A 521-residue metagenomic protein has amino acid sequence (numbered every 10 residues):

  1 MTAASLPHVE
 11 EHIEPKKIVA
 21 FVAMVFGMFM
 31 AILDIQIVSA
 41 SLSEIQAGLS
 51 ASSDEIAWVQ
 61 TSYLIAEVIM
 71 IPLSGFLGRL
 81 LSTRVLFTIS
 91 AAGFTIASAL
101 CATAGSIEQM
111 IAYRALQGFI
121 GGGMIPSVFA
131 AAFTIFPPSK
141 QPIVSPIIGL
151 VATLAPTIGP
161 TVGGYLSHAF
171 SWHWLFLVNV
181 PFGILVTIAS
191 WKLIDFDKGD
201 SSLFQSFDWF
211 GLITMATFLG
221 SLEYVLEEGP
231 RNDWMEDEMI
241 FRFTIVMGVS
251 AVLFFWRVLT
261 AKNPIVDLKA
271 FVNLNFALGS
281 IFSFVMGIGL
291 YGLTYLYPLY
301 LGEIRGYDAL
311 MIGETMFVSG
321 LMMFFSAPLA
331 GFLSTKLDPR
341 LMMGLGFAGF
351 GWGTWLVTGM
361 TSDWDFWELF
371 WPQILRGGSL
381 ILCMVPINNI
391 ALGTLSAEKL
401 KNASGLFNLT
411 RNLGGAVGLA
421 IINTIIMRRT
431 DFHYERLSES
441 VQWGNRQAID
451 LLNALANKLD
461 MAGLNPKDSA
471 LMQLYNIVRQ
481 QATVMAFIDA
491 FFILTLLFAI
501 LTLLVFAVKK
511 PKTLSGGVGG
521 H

Functional and structural regions predicted by a protein language model:
T2-L6, E10, S41, E55 (+3 more regions): Hydrophobic transmembrane architecture of multi-pass small-molecule transporters
P15-G75, R79-F87, S98, E108-A112 (+8 more regions): Transmembrane core module of solute transporters
A40, P72-L73, S127, T157 (+7 more regions): Residue-level hotspots within transmembrane alpha-helices of multi-pass secondary transporters
A99-T103, T187-K192, V252-W256, W355-T358 (+4 more regions): Membrane-embedded alpha-helical segments of multi-pass transporters/permeases
Q117, G121-L150: Cytoplasmic helix-loop-helix junction between adjacent transmembrane helices in 12-TM secondary transporters
I148, A155-P160, G164, L369-D450: Small-residue-rich alpha-helical segments with characteristic i,i+4
F176-S190, M215-F218, F243-S250, D489-F506: Symmetry-related core transmembrane helices of the 12-TM Major Facilitator Superfamily/SLC fold
F182-L222, D233-W234, M239-R242, I265-V272 (+2 more regions): Central mid-sequence intracellular linker of multi-pass
